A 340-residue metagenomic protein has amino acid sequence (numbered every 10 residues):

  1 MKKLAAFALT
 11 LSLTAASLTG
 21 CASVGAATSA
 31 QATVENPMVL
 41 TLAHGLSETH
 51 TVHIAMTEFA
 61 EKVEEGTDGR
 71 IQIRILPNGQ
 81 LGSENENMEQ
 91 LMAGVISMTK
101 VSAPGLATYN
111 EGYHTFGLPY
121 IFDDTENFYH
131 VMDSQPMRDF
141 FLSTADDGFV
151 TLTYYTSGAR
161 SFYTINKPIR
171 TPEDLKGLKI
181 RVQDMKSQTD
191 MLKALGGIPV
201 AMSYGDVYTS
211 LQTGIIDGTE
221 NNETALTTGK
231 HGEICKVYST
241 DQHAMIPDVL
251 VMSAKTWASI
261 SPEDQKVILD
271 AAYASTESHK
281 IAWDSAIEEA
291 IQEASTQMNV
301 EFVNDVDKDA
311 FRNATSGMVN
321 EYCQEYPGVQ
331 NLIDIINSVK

Functional and structural regions predicted by a protein language model:
M1-A8: Positively charged n-region of N-terminal signal peptides that target proteins for export
L11-S12: Repetitive helical segments and hydrophobic/amphipathic motifs
A16-G20: C-terminal motif of bacterial Sec signal peptides marking the signal peptidase cleavage site
A22-E126, P136, D147-K340: N-terminal secretory/targeting leader peptides
H130-T144: Signature of the catalytic double-stranded beta-helix
